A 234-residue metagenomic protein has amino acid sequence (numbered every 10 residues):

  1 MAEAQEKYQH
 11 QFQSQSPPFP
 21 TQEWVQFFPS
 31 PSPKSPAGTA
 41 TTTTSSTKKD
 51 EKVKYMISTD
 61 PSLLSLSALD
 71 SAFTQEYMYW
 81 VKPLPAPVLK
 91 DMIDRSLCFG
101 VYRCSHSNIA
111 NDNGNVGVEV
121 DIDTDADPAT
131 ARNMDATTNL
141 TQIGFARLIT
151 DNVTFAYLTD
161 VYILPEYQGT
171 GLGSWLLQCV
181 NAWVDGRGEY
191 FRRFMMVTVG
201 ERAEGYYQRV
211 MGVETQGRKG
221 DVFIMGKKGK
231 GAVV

Functional and structural regions predicted by a protein language model:
A4-L84, N111-G117, T124-D125: Short amphipathic alpha-helix that is part of the acyltransferase structural core
L64, V153, E201-R202: Short alpha-helical
S67, S71, S174-Q178, G205: Amphipathic alpha-helical interface elements that mediate macromolecular binding in regulatory proteins
A86-S107, G114-G117, D121, D127-P165: A conserved beta-strand-loop-helix scaffold within acyl/acetyltransferase catalytic domains
N108-I109, P165-Y167, E204-G205: Eukaryotic short linear interaction motifs
I163, G169-V184, R209: Conserved acetyl-CoA-binding loop-helix of GNAT-fold acetyltransferases
D185-K230: Conserved active-site alpha-helix within GNAT-family acetyltransferase domains
